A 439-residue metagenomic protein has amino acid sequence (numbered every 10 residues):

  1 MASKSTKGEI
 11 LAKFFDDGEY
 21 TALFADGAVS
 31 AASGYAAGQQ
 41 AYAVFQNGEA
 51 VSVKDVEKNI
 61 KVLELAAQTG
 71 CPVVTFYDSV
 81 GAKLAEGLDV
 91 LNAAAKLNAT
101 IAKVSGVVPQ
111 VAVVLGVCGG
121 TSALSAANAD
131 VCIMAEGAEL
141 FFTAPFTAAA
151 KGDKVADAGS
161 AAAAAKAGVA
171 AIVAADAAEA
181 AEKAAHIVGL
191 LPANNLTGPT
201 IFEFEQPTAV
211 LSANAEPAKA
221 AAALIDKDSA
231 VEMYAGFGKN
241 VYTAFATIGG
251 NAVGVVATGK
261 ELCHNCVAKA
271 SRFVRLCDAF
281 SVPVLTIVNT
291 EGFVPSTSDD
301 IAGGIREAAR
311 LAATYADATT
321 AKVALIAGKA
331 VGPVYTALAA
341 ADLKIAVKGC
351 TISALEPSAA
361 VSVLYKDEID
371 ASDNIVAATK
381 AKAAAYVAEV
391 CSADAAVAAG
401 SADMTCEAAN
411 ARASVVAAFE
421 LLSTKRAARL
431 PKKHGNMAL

Functional and structural regions predicted by a protein language model:
M1-L439: Ligand-binding clefts of soluble mixed alpha/beta catalytic domains
